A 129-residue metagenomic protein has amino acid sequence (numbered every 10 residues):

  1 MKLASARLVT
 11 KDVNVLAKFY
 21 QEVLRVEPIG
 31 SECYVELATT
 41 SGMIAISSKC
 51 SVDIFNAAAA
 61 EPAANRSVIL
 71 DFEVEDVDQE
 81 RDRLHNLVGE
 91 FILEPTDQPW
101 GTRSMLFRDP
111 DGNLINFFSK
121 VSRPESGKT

Functional and structural regions predicted by a protein language model:
M1-A4, R25-D71, R81-R108, S119-T129: Vicinal oxygen chelate
T10-V13: Conserved beta-strand-loop-alpha-helix junction that forms the acyl-donor binding cleft
L16-Q21, L84, G112: Conserved active-site tyrosine of GNAT-family acetyltransferases
V74-V77: Short proline/glycine-enriched turn/loop motifs at strand-loop junctions of beta-rich domains
